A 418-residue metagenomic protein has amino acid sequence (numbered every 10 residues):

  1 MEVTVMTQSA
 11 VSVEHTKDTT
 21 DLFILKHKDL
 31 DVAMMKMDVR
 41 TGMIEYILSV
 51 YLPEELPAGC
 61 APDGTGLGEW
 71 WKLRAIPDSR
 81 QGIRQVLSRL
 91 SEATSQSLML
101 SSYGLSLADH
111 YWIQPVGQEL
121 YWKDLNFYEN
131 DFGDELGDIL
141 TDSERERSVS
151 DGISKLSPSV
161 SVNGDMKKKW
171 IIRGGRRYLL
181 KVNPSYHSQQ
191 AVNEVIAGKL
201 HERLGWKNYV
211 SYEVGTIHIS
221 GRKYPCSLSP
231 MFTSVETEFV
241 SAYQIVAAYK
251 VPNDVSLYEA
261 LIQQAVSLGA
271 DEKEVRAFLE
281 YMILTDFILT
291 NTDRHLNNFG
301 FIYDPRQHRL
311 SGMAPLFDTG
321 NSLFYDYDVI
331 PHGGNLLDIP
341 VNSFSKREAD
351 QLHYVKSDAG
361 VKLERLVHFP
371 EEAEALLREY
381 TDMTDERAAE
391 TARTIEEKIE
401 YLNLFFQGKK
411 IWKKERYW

Functional and structural regions predicted by a protein language model:
M1-L284, I288, F301-W418: Phosphate/dinucleotide-binding and metal-coordinating scaffold of catalytic cores in nucleotide-dependent enzymes
N291-T292: Glycine-rich phosphate-binding P-loop
H295-G300: Canonical protein kinase catalytic loop motif
